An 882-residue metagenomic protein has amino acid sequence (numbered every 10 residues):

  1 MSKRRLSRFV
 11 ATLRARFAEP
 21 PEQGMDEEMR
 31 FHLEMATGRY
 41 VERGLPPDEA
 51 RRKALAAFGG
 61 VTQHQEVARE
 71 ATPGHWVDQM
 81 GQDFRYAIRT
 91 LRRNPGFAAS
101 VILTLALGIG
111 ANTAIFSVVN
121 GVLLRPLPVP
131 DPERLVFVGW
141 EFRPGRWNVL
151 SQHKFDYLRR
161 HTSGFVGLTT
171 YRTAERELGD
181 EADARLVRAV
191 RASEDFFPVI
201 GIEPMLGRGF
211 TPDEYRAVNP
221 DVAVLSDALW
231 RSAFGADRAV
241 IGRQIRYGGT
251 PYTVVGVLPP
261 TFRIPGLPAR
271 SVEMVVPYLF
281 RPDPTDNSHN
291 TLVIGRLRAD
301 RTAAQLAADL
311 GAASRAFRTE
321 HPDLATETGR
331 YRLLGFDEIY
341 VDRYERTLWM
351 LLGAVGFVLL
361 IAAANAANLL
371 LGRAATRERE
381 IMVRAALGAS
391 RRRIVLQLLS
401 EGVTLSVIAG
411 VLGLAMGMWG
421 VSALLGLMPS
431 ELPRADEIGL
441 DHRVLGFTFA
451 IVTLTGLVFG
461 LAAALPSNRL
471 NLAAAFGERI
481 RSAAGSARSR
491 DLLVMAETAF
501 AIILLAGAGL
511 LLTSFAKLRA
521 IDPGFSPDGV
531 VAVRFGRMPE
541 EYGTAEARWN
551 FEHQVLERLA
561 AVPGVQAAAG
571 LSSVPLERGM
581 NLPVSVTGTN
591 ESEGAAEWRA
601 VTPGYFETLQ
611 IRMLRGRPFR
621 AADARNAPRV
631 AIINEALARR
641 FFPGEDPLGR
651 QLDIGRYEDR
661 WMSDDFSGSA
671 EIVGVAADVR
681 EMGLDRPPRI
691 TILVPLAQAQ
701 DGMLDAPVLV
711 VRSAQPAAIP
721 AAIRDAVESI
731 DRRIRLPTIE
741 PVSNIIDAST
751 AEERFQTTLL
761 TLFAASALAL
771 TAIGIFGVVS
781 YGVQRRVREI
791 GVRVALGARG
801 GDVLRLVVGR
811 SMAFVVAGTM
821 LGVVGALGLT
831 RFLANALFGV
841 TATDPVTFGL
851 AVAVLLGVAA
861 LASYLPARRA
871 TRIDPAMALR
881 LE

Functional and structural regions predicted by a protein language model:
M1-L103, R296-R298, T319, A473-G485 (+3 more regions): Negatively charged linear elements and acidic catalytic determinants
K3-R8, Q23-E27, F31, M35-R39 (+7 more regions): Nucleotide-cofactor and metal-assisted catalytic machinery
A68-A98, F336-V341, L369-L396, S400 (+2 more regions): Alpha-helical transmembrane segments of integral membrane proteins
G96-V122, P126, A362-A364, S406-G410 (+5 more regions): Short, strongly hydrophobic transmembrane alpha-helices
V118, A367, V403-L472, T513-S514 (+1 more regions): Small-residue-rich transmembrane alpha-helices
V341-V358, R443-F447, T750-A767, G809 (+2 more regions): N-terminal membrane-entry
W349-L369, L454, V679, L759-V779 (+1 more regions): Selective detector of the "anchor" transmembrane alpha-helix that sits immediately C-terminal
A362-S406, A484, G774-A813, T819 (+3 more regions): Interfacial "coupling" helices/loops that link adjacent transmembrane helices in transporter permeases
